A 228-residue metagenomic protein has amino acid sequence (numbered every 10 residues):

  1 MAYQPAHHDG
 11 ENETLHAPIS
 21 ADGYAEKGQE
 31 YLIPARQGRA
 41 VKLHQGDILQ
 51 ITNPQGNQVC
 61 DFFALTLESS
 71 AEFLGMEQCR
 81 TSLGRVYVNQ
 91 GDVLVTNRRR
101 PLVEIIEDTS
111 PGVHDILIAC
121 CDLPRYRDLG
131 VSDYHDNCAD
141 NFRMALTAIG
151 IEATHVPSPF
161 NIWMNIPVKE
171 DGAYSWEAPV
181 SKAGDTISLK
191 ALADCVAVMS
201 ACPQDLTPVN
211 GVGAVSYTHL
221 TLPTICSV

Functional and structural regions predicted by a protein language model:
Y3-V86: Solvent-exposed, flexible loop/coil segments flanking beta-strands in beta-rich domains
R39, S175-L189: Beta-sandwich interaction modules
L43-I51, L189-C202: Noncatalytic modules at the cell exterior or secretory-pathway interfaces, chiefly beta-strand-rich lectin/adhesion
G56-Q58, E72, P101, C120-G130 (+2 more regions): Extracytoplasmic/secretory-pathway segments with low complexity and glycosylation-like composition
N57-C60, V113, V196, P203-G211: Short, surface-exposed beta-strand/loop "edge" segments at domain boundaries and coil↔beta transitions
R80-M164: Low-complexity, serine/threonine/proline-enriched polar segments
T218-T224: Conserved small/polar residues in nucleotide/adenosyl-binding loops
